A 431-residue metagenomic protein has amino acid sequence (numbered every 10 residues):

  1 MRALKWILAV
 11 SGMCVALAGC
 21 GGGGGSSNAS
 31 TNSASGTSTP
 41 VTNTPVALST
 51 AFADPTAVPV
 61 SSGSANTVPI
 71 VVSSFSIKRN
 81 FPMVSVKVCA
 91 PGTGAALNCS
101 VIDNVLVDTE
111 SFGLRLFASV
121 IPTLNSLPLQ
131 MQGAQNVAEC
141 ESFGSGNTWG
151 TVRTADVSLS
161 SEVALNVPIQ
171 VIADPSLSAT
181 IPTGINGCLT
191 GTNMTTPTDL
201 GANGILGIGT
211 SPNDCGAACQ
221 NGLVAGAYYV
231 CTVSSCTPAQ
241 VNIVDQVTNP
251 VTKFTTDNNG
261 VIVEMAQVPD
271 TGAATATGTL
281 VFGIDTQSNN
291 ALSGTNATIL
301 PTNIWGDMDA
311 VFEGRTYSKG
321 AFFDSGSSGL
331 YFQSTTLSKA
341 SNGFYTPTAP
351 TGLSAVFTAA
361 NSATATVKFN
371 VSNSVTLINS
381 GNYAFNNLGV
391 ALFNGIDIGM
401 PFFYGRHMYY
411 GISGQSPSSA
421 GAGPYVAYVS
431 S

Functional and structural regions predicted by a protein language model:
M1-L8: Bacterial N-terminal signal peptides that target proteins for export
A9-M13: Hydrophobic helical h-region of N-terminal Sec-dependent signal peptides in bacterial secretory/periplasmic proteins
A16-G19: C-terminal motif of bacterial Sec signal peptides marking the signal peptidase cleavage site
G21-S431: Pepsin/retropepsin-fold aspartyl endopeptidases
